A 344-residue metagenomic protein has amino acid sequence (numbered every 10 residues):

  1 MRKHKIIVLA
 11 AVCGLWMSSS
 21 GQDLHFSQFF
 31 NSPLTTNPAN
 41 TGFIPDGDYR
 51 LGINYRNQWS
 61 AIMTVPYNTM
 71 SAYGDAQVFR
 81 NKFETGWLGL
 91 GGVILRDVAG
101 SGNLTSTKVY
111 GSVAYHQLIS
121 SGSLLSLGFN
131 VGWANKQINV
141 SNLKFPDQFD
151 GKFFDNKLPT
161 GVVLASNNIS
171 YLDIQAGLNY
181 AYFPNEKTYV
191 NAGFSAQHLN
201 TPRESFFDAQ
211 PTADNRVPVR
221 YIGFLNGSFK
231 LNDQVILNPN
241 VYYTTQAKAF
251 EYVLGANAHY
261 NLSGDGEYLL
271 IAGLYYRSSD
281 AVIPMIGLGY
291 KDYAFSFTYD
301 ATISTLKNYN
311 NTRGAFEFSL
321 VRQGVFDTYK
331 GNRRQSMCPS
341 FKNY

Functional and structural regions predicted by a protein language model:
M1-I6, S120: Positively charged n-region of N-terminal signal peptides that target proteins for export
H4-L15: Sec-dependent N-terminal signal peptides
W16-Q22: Sec/Tat signal peptide C-region and signal peptidase I cleavage site
Q22-Y344: Subset of outer-membrane beta-barrel
